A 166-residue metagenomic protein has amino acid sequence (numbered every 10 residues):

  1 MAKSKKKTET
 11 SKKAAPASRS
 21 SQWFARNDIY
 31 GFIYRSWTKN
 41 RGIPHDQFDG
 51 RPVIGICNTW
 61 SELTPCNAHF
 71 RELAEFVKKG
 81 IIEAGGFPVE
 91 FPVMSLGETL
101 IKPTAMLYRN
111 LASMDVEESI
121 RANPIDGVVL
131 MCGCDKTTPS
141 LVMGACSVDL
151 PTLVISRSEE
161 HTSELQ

Functional and structural regions predicted by a protein language model:
A2-R51: N-terminal amphipathic/basic leader segments beginning at the initiator methionine
A15-F24, I54-S61, F91-P103, I120: Gly-rich Lys/Arg/Thr-decorated short loops/hinges at beta-loop-alpha junctions or inter-strand turns that position
I33-G42, I82, F87-L130: Glycine-rich oxoanion-binding loops at beta->alpha junctions
G50, I54-G55, S61-S95: Glycine-rich phosphate/diphosphate-binding loop of Rossmann-like nucleotide-binding domains
T59-S61, V93-L96, G133-K136, S156-E160: Short, ordered loop/turn segments at secondary-structure junctions
E72-F76, L107, L111, M143-V154: A glycine- and small-aliphatic-rich helix-loop capping segment at beta-alpha/alpha-beta transitions that lines
I120-L141, T152-S156: A short, small-residue-rich loop immediately preceding and capping a beta-strand
E160-Q166: Residue-level detector of conserved catalytic or cofactor/ligand-binding positions in enzyme active sites
